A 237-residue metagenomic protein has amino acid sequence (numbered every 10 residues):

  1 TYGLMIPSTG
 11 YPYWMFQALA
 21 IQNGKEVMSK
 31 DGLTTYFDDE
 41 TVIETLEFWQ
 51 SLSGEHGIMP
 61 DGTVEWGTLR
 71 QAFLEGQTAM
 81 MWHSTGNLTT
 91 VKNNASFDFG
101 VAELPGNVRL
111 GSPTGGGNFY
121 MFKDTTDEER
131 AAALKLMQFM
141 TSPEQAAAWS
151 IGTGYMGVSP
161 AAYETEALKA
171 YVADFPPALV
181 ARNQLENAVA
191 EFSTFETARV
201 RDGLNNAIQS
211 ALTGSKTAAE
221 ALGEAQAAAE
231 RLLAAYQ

Functional and structural regions predicted by a protein language model:
L19-Q22, V91-N107, A170-P176: Ligand-binding "clamshell"
D31-G62: Glycine-centered hinge/linker elements that transmit conformational signals in sensory and ligand-binding systems
G54, Q138-P160: Periplasmic-binding protein-like
G54, R130, N183-Q237: Conserved C-terminal helix/tail region of periplasmic/extracytoplasmic solute-binding proteins
P60-E75: Short helix-initiation/N-cap motifs at beta->coil->alpha
A79-S84, G100: Paired acidic/hydrophobic, glycine-rich loop segments that form the ligand-binding mouth/hinge of periplasmic-binding
F99-A102, I151-G203, S210: Long, aromatic- and glycine/proline-rich binding clefts that accommodate carbohydrate-like moieties
G116-E128: A bilobed periplasmic-binding-protein/Venus flytrap-type ligand-binding module shared by bacterial periplasmic
